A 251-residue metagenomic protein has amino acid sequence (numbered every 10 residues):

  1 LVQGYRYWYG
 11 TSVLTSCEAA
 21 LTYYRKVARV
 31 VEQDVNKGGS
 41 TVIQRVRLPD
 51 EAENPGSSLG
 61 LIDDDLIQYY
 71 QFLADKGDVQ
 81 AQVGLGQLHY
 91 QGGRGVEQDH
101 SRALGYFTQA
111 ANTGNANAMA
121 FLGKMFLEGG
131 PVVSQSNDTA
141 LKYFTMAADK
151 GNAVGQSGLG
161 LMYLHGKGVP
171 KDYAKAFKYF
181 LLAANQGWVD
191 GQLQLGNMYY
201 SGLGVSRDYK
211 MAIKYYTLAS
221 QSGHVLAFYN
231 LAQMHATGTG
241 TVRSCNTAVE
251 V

Functional and structural regions predicted by a protein language model:
L1-R6, L21, Y209, S220 (+4 more regions): Catalytic cores of eukaryotic secretory-pathway lumenal/extracellular enzymes that build and remodel glycoconjugates
V2-Y9, G84-G92, F121-E128, G158-H165 (+2 more regions): Hydrophobic face of amphipathic alpha-helices that form TPR/SEL1-like repeat modules and related alpha-solenoid
W8-T15, S57-L61, D75, G93-Q98 (+8 more regions): Short coil/turn and helix-start
L14-Y23, L59-D65, V96-Y106, V133-Y143 (+3 more regions): Structural signature of tandem alpha-helical TPR/SEL1-like repeats, specifically the intra-repeat loop/turn
V27, Q71-L73, Q109-A110, M146-A147 (+2 more regions): Canonical positions in the second alpha-helix
I43-G84, H89: Extended repeat-based solenoid scaffolds, especially LRR ectodomains and other repeat-derived architectures
